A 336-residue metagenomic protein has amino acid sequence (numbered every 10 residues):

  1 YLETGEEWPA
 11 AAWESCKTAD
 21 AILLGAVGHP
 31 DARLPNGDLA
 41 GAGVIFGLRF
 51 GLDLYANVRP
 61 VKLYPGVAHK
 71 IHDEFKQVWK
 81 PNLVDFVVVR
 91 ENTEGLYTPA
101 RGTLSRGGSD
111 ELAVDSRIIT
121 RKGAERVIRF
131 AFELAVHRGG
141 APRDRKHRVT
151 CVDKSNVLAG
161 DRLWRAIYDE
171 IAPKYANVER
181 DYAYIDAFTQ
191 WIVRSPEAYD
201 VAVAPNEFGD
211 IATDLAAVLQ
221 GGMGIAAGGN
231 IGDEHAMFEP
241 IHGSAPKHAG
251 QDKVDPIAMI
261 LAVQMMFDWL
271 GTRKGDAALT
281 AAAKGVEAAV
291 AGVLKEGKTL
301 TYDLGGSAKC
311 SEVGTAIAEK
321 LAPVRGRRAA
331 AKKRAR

Functional and structural regions predicted by a protein language model:
Y1, W191-E296: Glycine-rich phosphate/nucleotide-binding loop
E3-R117, E207-G209: N-terminal glycine-rich phosphate/adenylate-binding segment common to multiple enzyme folds
E14-K17, G51, K76-N82, A141-R143 (+5 more regions): Solvent-exposed alpha-helices and their adjacent loops that cap or buttress functional pockets in soluble metabolic
P30-L34, A245-K253, L304: A short glycine/serine-rich beta->alpha loop
G108-D186: Glycine-rich phosphate/diphosphate-binding loop of Rossmann-like nucleotide-binding domains
N156-A227, L321, R325: Accessory "access/gating" subregions that flank catalytic or transport cores
T272-R328, R336: Internal helix-turn-beta structural module
